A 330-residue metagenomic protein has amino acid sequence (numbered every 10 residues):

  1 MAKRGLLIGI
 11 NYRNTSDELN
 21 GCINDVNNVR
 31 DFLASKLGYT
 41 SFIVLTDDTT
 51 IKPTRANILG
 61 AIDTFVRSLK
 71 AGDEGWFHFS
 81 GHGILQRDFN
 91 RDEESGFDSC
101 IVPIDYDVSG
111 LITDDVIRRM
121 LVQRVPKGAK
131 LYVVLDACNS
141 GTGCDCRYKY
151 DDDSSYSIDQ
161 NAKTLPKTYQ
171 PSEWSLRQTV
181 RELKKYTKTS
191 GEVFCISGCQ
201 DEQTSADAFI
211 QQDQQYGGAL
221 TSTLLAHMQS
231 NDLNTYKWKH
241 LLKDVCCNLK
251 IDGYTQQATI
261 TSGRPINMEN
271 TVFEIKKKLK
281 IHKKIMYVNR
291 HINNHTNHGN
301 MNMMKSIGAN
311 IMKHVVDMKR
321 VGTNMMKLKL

Functional and structural regions predicted by a protein language model:
M1-L330: Cysteine endopeptidase catalytic domains of the caspase/legumain-like
